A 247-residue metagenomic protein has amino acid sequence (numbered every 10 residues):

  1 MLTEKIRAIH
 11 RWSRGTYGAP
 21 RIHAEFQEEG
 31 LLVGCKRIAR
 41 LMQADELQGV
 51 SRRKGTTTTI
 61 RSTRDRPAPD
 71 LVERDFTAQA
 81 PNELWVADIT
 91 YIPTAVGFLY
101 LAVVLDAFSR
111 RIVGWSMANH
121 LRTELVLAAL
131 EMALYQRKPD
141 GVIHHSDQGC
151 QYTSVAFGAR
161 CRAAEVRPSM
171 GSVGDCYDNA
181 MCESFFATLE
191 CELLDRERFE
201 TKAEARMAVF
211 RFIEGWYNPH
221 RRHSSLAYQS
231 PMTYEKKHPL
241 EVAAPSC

Functional and structural regions predicted by a protein language model:
M1-C247: Charged DNA-binding/catalytic regions of mobile-element recombinases
